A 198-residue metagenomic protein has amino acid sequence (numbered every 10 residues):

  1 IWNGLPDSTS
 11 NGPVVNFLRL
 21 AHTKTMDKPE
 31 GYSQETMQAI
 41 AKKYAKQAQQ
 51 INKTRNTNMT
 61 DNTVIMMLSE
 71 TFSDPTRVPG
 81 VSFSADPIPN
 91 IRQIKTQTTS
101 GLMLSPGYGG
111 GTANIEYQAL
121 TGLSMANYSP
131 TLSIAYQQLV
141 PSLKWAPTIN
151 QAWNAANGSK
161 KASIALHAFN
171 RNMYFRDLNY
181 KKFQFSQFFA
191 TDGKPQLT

Functional and structural regions predicted by a protein language model:
W2-T198: Soluble catalytic regions of membrane-associated enzymes that act on cell-envelope and secretory-pathway components
